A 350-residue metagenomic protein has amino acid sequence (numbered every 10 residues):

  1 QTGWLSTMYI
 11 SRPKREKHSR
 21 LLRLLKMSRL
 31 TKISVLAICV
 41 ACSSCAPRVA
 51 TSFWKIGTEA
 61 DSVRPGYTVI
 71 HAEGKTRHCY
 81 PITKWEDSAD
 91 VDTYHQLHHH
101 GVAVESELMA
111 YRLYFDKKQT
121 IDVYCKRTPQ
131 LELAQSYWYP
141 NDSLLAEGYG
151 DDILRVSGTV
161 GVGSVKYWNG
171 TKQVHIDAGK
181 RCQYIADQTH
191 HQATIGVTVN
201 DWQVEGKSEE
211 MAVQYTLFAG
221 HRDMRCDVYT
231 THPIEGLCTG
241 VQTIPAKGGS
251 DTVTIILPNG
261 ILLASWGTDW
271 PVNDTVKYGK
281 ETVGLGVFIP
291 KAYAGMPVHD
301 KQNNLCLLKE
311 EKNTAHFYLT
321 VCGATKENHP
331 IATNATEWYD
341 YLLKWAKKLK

Functional and structural regions predicted by a protein language model:
Q1-T2, R12-A50: Bacterial Sec-dependent N-terminal signal peptides
V49-H175: Solvent-exposed N-terminal domain segments of exported/luminal and surface proteins
K84-W85, V91, V283-K350: Beta-strand-rich recognition/accessory modules
G150-A219: Extended, loop-rich substrate-binding clefts of extracytoplasmic carbohydrate-active enzymes
Y184-H191, A219, T230-G236, K309-A315: A short, structured loop/turn motif at beta-sheet edges
G196-T198, Q214-T216, D227-Y229, G240-Q242 (+1 more regions): Residue-level recognition of well-ordered beta-strand positions that form the cores of beta-sheet-rich folds across
M211, R222-I255: Acidic (Asp/Glu-rich), glycine- and aromatic
I234, I244-Q302: Accessory, usually C-terminal, subdomains that scaffold auxiliary metal cofactors
